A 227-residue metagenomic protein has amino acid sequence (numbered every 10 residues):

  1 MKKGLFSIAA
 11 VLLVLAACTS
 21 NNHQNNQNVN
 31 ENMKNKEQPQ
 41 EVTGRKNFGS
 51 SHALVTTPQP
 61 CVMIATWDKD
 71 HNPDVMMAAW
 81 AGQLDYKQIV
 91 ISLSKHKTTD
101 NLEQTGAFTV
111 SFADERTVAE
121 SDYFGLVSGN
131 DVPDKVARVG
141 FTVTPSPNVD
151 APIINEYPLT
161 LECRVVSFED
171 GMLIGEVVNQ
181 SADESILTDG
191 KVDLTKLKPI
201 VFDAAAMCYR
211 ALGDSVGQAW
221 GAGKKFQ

Functional and structural regions predicted by a protein language model:
M1-G4: Positively charged n-region of N-terminal signal peptides that target proteins for export
V11-L12: Repetitive helical segments and hydrophobic/amphipathic motifs
L15-A17: C-terminal motif of bacterial Sec signal peptides marking the signal peptidase cleavage site
T19-K34: Short, low-complexity, disordered segments immediately C-terminal to signal peptides in bacterial exported proteins
N30-Q227: Basic, polyanion-binding surface patches
